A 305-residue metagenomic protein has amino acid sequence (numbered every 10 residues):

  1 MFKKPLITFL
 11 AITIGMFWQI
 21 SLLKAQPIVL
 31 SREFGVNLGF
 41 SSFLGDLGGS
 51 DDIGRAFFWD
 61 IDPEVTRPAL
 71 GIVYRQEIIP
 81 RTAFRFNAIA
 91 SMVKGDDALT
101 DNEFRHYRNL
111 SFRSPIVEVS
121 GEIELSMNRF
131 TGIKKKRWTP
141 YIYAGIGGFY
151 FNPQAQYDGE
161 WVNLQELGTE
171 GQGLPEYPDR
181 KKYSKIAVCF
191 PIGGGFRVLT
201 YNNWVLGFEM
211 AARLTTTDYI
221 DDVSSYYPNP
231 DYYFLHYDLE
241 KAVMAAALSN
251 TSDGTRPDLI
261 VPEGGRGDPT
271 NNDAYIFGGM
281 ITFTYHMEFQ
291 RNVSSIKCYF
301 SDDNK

Functional and structural regions predicted by a protein language model:
A25-S31, P80-R81, R129-T139, Q156 (+2 more regions): Short loop/turn motifs that connect adjacent beta-strands in outer-membrane beta-barrel proteins
L30, E64-P68, P115-V119, W138 (+2 more regions): Residues that define the transmembrane beta-barrel architecture of outer-membrane proteins
V36-F40, I72-Q76, V119-M127, A144-G148 (+3 more regions): Residues on the lipid-exposed face of transmembrane beta-strands in outer-membrane beta-barrel proteins
S41-A69, V73: Surface-exposed strand-loop-strand hairpins of Gram-negative outer-membrane beta-barrel proteins
S41-G45, N87, S91-G95, G147-P153 (+2 more regions): Structural signature of outer-membrane beta-barrel domains
R55-D60, F104-F112, E176-K182, R266-P269: Extracellular loop and loop/strand-boundary signature of outer-membrane beta-barrel proteins
P80-E166: Gram-negative (and chloroplast) outer-membrane scaffold detector with strong preference for beta-barrel transmembrane
Y201-K305: Predominantly the C-terminal beta-signal and adjacent terminal strand-loop region of outer-membrane beta-barrel
